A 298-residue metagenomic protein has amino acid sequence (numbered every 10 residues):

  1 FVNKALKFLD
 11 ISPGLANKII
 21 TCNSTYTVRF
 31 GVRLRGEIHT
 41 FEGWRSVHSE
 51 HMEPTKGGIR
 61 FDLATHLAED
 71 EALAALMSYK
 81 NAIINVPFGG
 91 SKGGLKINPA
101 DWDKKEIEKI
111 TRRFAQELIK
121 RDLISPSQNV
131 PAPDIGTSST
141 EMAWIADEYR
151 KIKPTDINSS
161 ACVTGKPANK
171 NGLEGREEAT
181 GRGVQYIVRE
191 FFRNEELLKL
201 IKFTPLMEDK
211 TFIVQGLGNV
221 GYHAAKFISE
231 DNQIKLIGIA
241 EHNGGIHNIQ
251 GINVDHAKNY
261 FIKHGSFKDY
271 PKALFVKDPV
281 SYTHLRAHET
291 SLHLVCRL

Functional and structural regions predicted by a protein language model:
F1-I187, F191-F192: N-terminal ligand-binding/catalytic initiation module
G175-E178, G183-Y282: Glycine-rich phosphate/diphosphate-binding loop of Rossmann-like nucleotide-binding domains
G221, S291-L292: Glycine-rich nucleotide phosphate-binding loop and flanking beta-alpha elements of Rossmann-like dinucleotide-binding
T283-T290: Conserved small/polar residues in nucleotide/adenosyl-binding loops
L294-L298: Hydrophobic alpha-helical segments, chiefly the membrane-spanning helices and signal/signal-anchor peptides
